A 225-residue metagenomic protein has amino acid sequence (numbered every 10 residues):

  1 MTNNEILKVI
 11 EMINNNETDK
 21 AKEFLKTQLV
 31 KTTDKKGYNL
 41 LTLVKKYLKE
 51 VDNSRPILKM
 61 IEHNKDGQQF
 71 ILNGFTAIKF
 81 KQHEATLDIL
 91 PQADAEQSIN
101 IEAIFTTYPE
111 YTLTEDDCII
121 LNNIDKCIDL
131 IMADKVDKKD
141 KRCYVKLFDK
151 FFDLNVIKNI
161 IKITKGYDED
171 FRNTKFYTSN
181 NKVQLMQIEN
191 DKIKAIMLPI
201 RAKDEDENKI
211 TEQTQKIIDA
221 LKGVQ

Functional and structural regions predicted by a protein language model:
N4-E5, N73-A77, K81-H83, D88-Q225: C-terminal functional regions that serve as terminal interaction/effector modules
L7-D66, F70-K79: Intrinsically disordered, low-complexity linker/loop segments enriched in Gly/Pro and charged/polar residues
